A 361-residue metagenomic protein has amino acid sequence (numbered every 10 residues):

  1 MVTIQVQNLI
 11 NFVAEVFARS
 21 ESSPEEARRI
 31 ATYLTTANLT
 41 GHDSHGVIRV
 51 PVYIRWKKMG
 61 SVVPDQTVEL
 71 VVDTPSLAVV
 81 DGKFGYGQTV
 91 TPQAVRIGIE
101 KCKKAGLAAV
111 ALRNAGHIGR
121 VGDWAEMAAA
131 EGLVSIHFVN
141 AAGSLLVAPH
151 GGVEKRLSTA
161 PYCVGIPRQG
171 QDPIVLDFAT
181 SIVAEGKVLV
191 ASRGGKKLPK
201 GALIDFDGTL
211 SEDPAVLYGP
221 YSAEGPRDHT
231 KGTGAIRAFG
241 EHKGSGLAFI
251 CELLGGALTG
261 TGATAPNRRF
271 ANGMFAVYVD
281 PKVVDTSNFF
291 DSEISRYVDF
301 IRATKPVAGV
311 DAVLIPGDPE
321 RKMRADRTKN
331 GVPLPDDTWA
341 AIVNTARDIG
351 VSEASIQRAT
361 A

Functional and structural regions predicted by a protein language model:
M1-V6, N11-I30, T35-T36, D43-P64 (+3 more regions): Acidic, glycine/proline-rich low-complexity segments that act as flexible tails and inter-domain linkers
T3-I4, L9-F12, R19, L258 (+1 more regions): Catalytic-core signal marking the mid-to-C-terminal active-site face
H45-K101: Active-site cofactor/substrate anionic-group-binding motifs, chiefly glycine- and Lys/Arg-rich phosphate-binding loops
V71-L77, D81, Q93-A108, E212-G232: Residues forming anionic-ligand binding surfaces in small-molecule and nucleic-acid pockets of primarily soluble enzymes
A78-Q169, V175-S181: A generic, well-ordered mixed alpha/beta core segment in the N-terminal half of proteins
V147-A223: Phosphate/diphosphate-binding glycine-rich loops and adjacent basic-rich segments that engage nucleotide
K197-A263: Secondary-shell segments that build the walls of catalytic and ion/ligand-binding clefts
